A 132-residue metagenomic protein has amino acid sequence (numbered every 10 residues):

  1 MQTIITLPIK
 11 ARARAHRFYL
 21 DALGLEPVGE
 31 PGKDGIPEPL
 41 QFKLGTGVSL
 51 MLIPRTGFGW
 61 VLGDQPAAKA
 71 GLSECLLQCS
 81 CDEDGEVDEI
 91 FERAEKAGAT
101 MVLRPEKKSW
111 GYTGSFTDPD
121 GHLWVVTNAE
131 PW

Functional and structural regions predicted by a protein language model:
Q2-K10, L40-L44, G63-R93, Y112-T117: Vicinal oxygen chelate
I4, L23, V125: Short catalytic micro-motifs in class I SAM-dependent methyltransferases
L7-F58: Core segments of cupin and vicinal oxygen chelate
A15, Y19, V87, A94: Hydrophobic pocket/interface hotspot
S49, E74, L123: A residue-level signal for beta-strand positions that form part of recognition/binding surfaces within mature
R55-W60, N128-W132: Short, basic, helix/turn surface patches
V61-D64, A99: A short, polar/proline- and glycine-enriched secondary-structure boundary/capping micro-motif
F91-W132: Vicinal oxygen chelate
